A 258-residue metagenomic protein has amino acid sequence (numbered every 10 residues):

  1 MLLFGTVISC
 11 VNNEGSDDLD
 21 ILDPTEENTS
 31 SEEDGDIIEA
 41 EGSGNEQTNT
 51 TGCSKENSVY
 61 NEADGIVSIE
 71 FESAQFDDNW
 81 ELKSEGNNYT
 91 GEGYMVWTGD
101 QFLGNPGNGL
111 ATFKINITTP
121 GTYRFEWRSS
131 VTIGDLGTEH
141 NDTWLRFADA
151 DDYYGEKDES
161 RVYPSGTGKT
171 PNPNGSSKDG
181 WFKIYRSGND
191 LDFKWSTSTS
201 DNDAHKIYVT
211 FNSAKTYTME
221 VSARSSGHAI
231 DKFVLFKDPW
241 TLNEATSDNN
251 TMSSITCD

Functional and structural regions predicted by a protein language model:
T6-S9: C-terminal motif of bacterial Sec signal peptides marking the signal peptidase cleavage site
V11-D20, P24-E27, E32-D258: Extracytoplasmic
